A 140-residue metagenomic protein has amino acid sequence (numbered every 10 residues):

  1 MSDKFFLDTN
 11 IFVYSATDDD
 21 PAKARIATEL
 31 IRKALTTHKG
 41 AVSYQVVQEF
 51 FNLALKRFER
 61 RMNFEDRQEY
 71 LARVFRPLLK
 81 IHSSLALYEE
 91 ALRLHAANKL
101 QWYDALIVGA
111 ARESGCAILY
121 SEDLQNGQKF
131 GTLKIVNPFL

Functional and structural regions predicted by a protein language model:
M1-V42, R57-E65, E69: Short, well-structured N-terminal submotif of metal-dependent ribonuclease cores
S2-K4, V108-L140: Acidic, PIN/NYN-like endoribonuclease modules and their adjacent C-terminal/linker elements
S15, K33-T37, L53-R57, V74-L78 (+1 more regions): Alpha-helix C-capping/helix-to-loop hinge sites
S43-V47, R67, L87, I107: Short, conserved alpha-helical segments within structured domains
V47, E59-R67, L71-F75, H82: Glycine/small-residue-rich phosphate/adenosyl-binding loop
L79-E122: Active-site neighborhoods of divalent-metal-dependent phosphate/nucleic-acid chemistry enzymes
